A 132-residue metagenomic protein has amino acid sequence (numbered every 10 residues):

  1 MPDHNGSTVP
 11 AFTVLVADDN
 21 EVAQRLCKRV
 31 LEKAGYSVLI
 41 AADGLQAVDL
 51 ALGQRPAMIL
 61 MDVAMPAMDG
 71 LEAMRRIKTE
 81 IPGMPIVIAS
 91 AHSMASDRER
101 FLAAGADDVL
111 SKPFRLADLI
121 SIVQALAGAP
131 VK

Functional and structural regions predicted by a protein language model:
V22, D43-Q46, D69-A73: Acidic catalytic/metal-coordinating carboxylates
R25-K33: Charged docking surfaces used in two-component/phosphorelay signaling
G35-A42, L50: Short hydrophobic/Thr-rich beta-strand motif most characteristic of the beta2 strand and flanking loop of CheY-like
D49, L71-P82: Short amphipathic alpha-helix used as the core "switch/output" element in two-component signaling
Q54-L60: Active-site beta3 strand of CheY-like receiver
M65: Receiver (REC) domain active-site loop signature in two-component systems and cognate sites in sensor histidine kinases
F114-V123: C-terminal output helix
